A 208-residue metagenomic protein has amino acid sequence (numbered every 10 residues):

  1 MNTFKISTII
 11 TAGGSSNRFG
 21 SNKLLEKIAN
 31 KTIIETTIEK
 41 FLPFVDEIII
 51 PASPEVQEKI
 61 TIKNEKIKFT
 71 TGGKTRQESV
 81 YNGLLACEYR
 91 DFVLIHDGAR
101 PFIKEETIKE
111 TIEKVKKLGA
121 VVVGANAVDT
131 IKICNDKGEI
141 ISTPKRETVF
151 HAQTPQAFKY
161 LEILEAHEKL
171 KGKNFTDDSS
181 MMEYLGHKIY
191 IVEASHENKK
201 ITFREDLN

Functional and structural regions predicted by a protein language model:
N2-E55: N-terminal glycine-rich phosphate-binding loop and ensuing alpha1 helix
N2-F4, V149-N208: Conserved alpha/beta core of the MobA/IspD/sugar-nucleotide pyrophosphorylase nucleotidyltransferase superfamily
K5, D46-I48, F92, G119-A120 (+1 more regions): Residues at the starts of beta-strands that form the adenosine-phosphate
I9-G13, P51, H96, V123-N126 (+1 more regions): Short beta-strand segments
I10, I34, G83, H96-D97 (+3 more regions): Residue-level signal for inorganic ion chemistry
I33-R90, L170-K171: Conserved N-terminal catalytic core of the sugar/cofactor nucleotidyltransferase
K68-F69, T75-D136, Q153: Conserved beta-loop-beta/alpha segment of the NTase-like Rossmann-fold superfamily that binds/positions NTPs
K132-Q156: Short, flexible, basic/aromatic active-site loop/helix in glycosyltransferases
